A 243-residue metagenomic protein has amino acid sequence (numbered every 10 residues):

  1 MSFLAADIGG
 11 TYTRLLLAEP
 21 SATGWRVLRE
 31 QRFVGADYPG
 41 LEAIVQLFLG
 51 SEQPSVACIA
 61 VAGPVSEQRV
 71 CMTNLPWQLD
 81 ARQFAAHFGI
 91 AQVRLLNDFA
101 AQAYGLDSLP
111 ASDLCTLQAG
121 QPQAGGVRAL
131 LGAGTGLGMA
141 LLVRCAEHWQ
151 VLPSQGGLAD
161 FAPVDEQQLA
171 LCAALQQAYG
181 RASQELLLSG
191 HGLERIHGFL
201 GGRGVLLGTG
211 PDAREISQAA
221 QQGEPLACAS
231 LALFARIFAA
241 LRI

Functional and structural regions predicted by a protein language model:
M1, I90-A91, A124-R128: Short coil/turn connectors at secondary-structure junctions
M1-Q53, A170-I243: ATP-binding/phosphotransfer module of carbohydrate and carboxylate kinases, centering on a glycine-rich
A6, N97, A133: Active-site flanking residues adjacent to catalytic metal/cofactor-binding acidic residues
T11, A62-V65, G134-G136: Short glycine-rich anion-binding loops that position phosphate/pyrophosphate groups of nucleotides and phosphorylated
P20-G24, L75-Q78, L109-L117, R144-L152: A glycine- and small-aliphatic-rich helix-loop capping segment at beta-alpha/alpha-beta transitions that lines
G50-L95, A100, Y104-D113, L130: Short beta-strand-loop/turn "lid" adjacent to the catalytic site in phosphate-handling enzymes
F99, V127-A129, T135-G208: Glycine-rich phosphate-binding loop plus the immediately following alpha-helix
Y104-V127, E166-A170: A gly/proline- and charged-residue-enriched helix-loop-helix capping module
